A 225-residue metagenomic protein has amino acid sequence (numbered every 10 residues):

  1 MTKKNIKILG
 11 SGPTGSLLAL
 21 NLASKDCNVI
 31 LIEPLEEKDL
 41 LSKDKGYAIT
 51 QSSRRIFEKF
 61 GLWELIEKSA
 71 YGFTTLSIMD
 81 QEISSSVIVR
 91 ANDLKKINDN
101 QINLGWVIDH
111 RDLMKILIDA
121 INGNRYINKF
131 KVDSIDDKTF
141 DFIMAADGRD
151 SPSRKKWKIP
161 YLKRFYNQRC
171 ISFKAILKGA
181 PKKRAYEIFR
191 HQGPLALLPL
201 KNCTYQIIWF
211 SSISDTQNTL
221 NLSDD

Functional and structural regions predicted by a protein language model:
M1-G12: Beta1/beta-strand and adjacent pyrophosphate-binding region of the FAD-binding site in flavoprotein oxidoreductases
L9, N21-K45: Glycine-rich FAD pyrophosphate-binding loop
G10, E33, D80, A175 (+1 more regions): Short beta-strand/turn micro-motifs composed of small residues that flank or help shape donor/cofactor-binding pockets
G15-S16: N-terminal Rossmann-fold NAD(P) dinucleotide-binding loop
N21, A120, K174: Rossmann-fold NAD(P)-dependent oxidoreductase module
K45-K68: N-terminal glycine-rich dinucleotide-binding loop that anchors FAD/FMN and/or NAD(P) in oxidoreductases
R55-K59, S69-K156, L162-R169: Conserved N-terminal helical subregion
A146-D225: Conserved FAD-binding catalytic core of PHBH/FMO-like flavoproteins
